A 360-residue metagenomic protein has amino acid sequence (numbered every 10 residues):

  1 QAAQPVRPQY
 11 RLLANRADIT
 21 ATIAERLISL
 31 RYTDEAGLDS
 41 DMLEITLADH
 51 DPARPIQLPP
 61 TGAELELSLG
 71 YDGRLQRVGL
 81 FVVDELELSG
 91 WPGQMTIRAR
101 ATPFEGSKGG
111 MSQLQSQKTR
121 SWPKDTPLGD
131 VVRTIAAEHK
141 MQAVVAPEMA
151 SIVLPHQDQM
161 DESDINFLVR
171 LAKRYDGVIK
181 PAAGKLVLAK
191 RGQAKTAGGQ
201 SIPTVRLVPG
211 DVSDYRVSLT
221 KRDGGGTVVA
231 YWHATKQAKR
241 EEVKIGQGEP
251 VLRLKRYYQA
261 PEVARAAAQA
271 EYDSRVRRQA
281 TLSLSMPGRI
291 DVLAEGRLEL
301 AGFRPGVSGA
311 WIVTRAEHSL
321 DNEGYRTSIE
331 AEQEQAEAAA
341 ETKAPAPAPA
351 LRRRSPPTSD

Functional and structural regions predicted by a protein language model:
Q1-F104: Assembly/oligomerization scaffold segments
R26, L30-P60, D211-D360: An acidic/polar, Gly/Ser/Thr-rich interaction patch typically located in mid-to-C-terminal regions of proteins
L80, G129-V132, I165-V169, T227-V228 (+2 more regions): Extracytoplasmic/secreted envelope proteins and their assembly/folding machinery, especially bacterial periplasmic
F81-S89, G192-A194, W311-E323: Short, compositionally biased
Q94, A101-F104, V145-S213: Short beta-strand-centered interaction patches in the first periplasmic/extracellular domains of large envelope
G106-T134, V145-R170, M286: Short acidic/polar beta-strand-loop edge motifs in secreted extracellular and Gram-negative envelope-associated
T134-A146, A350-D360: Long, low-complexity intrinsically disordered regions
